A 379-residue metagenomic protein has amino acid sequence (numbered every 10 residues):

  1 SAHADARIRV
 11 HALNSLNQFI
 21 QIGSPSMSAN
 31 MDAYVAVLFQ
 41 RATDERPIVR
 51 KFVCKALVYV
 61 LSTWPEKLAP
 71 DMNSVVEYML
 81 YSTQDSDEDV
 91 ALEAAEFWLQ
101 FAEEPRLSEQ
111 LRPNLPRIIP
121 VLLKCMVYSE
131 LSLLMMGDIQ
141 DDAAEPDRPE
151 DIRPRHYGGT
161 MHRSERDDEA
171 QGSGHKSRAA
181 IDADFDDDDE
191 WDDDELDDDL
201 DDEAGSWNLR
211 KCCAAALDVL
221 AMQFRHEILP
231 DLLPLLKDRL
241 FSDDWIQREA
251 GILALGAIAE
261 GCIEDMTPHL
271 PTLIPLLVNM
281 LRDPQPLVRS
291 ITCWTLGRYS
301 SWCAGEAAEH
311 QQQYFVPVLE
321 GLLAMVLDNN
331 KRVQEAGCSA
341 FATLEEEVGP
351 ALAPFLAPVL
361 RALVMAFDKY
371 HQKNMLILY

Functional and structural regions predicted by a protein language model:
S1-Y379: Karyopherin-beta/Importin-beta family HEAT-repeat alpha-solenoid scaffold
